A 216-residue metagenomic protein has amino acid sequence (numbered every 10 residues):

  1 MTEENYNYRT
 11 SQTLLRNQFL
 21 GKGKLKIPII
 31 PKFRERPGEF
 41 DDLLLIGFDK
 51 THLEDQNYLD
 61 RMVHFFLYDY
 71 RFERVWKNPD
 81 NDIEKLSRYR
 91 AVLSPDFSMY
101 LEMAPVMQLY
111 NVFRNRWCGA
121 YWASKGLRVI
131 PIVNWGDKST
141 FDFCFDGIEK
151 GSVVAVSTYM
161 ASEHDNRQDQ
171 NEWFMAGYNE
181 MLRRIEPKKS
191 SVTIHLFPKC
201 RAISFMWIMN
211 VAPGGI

Functional and structural regions predicted by a protein language model:
M1-L101, W117: SEC14/CRAL-TRIO lipid-binding/transfer domains and related phosphoinositide-recognition modules that form deep
E54, V63, E73-G214: Eukaryote-skewed repeat-based solenoidal scaffolds used as protein-protein interaction platforms, primarily
